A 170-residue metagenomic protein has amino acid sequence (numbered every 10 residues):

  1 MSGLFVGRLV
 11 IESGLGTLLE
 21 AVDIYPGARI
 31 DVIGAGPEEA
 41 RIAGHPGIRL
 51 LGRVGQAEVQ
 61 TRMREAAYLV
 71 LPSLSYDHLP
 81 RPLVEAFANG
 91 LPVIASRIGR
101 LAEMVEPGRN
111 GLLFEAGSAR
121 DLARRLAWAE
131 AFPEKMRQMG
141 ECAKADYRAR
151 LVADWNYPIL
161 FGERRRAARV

Functional and structural regions predicted by a protein language model:
M1-I24, P37-A40: A conserved mid-protein helix/loop that constitutes part of the nucleotide-sugar donor-binding site
A40-Q60: Nucleotide-activated donor-binding/catalytic signature segment of Leloir-type glycosyltransferases, i.e., the conserved
Q60, L83-A88, A102-E103, R109: Short alpha-helical segment that forms part of, or immediately flanks, the ligand-binding pocket in carbohydrate-active
R64-H78, L91: Acidic donor-binding loop of glycosyltransferase active sites
P92-A95, V105: Short hydrophobic beta-strand element within catalytic cores of glycosyltransferases and related nucleotide-activated
P107-G108, L112-A119, W128-P133: Conserved acidic donor-binding segment of nucleotide-sugar-dependent glycosyltransferases
W128, A149-V170: C-terminal alpha-helical cap of glycosyltransferases
W128, K135-A149: A short, well-ordered alpha-helix in the C-terminal region of glycosyltransferases
